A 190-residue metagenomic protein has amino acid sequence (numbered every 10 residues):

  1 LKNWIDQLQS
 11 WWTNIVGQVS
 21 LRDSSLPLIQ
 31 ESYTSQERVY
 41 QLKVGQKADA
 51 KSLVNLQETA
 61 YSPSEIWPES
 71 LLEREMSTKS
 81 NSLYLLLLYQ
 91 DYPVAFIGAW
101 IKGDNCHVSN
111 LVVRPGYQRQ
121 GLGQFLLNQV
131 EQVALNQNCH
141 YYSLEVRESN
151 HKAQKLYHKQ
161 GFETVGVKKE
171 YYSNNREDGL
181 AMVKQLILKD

Functional and structural regions predicted by a protein language model:
L1-T34, K184-I187: Acyl-donor-binding surface of acyltransferase catalytic domains
N3-I5, S35-Y40, V44-G116, L127-Q129 (+3 more regions): Acetyl-CoA-dependent GNAT
I66, Q120-G121, R176: Non-catalytic, surface-exposed connector residues within folded enzymatic/regulatory domains
L72, S149, Y172: Positions that flank functional sites
S82, E177-A181: Short hydrophobic/aromatic beta-strand or adjacent loop that forms the aromatic wall/cage of a ligand/substrate-binding
R114-N128, Q137, Y141, E148-K155 (+1 more regions): Conserved glycine-rich acetyl-CoA-binding loop
E145, H158, E163-D178: Conserved catalytic-core motifs of GNAT/GCN5-like acyltransferases
